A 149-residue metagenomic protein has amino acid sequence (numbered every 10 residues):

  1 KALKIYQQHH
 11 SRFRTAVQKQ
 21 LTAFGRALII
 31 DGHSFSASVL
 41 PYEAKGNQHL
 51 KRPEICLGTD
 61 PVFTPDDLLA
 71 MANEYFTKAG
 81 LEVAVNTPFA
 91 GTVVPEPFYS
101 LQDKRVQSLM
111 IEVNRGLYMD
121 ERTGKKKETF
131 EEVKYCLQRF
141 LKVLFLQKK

Functional and structural regions predicted by a protein language model:
K1-Q7: Surface-exposed cleft-lining segments at the edges of enzyme active sites
Q8-Y118: Catalytic cores of processing enzymes, dominated by hydrolases/peptidases, characterized by acidic/His-rich
E121-K149: His/Asp/Glu-rich mid-to-C-terminal helical/loop segments that flank catalytic regions of hydrolases
